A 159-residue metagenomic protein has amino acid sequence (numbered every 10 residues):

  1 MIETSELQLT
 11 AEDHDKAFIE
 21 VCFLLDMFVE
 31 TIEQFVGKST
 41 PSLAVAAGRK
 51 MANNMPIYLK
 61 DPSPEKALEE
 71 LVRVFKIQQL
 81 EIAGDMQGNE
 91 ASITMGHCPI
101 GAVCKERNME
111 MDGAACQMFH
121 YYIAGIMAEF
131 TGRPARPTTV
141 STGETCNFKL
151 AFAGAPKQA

Functional and structural regions predicted by a protein language model:
M1-A115, R133-N147, A151-A159: N-terminal accessory segment detector
A114-G132: Active-site helix/loop of acyl-thioester processing domains in fatty-acid/polyketide metabolism, spanning hotdog-fold
